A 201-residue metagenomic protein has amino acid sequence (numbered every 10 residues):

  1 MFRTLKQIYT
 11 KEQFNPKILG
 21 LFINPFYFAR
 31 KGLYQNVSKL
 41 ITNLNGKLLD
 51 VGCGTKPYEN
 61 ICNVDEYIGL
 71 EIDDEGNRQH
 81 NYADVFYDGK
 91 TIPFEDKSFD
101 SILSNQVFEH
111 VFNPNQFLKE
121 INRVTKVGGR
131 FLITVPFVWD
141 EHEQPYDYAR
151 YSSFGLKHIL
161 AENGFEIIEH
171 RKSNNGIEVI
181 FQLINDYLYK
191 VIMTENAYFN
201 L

Functional and structural regions predicted by a protein language model:
F2-T42: Class I SAM-dependent methyltransferase Rossmann-like catalytic core, especially the SAM/SAH-binding loop
R3, F112-Q116, E120, K126-L201: S-adenosyl-L-methionine-dependent methyltransferase catalytic module, highlighting the catalytic core
T10, Q35, E59, I68 (+5 more regions): Compositionally biased, intrinsically disordered low-complexity regions enriched in proline and serine
K17-I23, N81, F199-L201: A short, charged, and often flexible helix/loop element on the N-terminal side of the glycosyltransferase catalytic
K39-L40, G46-E143, S152-K157: Conserved SAM-binding loop
N43-L44, N163: Structured helix-beta-strand junction loops
